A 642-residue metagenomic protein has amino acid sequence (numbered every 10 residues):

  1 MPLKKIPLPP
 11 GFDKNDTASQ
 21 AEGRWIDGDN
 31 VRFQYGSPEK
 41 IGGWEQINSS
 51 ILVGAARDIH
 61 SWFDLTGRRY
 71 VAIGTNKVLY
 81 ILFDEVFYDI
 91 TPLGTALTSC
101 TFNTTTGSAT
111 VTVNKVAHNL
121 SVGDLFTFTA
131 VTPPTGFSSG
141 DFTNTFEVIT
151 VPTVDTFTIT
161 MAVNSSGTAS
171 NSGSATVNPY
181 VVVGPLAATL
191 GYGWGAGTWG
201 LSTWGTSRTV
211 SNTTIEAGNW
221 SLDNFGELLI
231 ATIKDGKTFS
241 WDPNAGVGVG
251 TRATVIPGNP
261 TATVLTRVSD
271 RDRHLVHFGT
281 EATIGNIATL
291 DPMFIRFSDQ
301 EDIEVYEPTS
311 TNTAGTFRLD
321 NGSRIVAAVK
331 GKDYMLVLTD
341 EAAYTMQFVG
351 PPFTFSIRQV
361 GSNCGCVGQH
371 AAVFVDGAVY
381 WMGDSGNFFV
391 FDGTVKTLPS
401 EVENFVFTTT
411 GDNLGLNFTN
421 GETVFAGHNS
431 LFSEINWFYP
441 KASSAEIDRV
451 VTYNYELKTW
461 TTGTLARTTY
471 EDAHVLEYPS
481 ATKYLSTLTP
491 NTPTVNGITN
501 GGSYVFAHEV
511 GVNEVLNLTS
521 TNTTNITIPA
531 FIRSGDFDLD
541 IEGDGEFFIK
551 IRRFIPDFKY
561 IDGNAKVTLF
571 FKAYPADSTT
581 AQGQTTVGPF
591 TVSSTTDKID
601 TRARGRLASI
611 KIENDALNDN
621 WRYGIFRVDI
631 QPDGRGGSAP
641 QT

Functional and structural regions predicted by a protein language model:
M1, D16, I90-G218, G246-V255: Small/polar beta-strand repeat architecture
M1-T95, P185, W199, T203 (+3 more regions): Beta-sheet repeat architectures centered on beta-propellers
G43-F63, T91-G94, S202-I215, V247-T423: Beta-propeller and closely related beta-pinwheel folds
R68-R69, G226-E227, D272-R273, D333 (+2 more regions): Short coil/turn segments that connect the beta-strands within blades of beta-propeller domains
A72-G74, V210, T232-G236, T254-P257: A fold-level detector for beta-propeller and closely related beta-sheet-rich head/sensor domains
T75, I233, G279, T339 (+4 more regions): Recurrent small/Gly-Pro-centered beta-turn motifs in extracellular repeat architectures
V78-F83, A188-G195, T238-P243, A282-T309 (+2 more regions): Short beta-strand segments and strand-loop junctions that repeat across beta-rich extracellular domains
E227-W241, G248: Hydrophobic or amphipathic alpha-helical targeting/insertion segments
